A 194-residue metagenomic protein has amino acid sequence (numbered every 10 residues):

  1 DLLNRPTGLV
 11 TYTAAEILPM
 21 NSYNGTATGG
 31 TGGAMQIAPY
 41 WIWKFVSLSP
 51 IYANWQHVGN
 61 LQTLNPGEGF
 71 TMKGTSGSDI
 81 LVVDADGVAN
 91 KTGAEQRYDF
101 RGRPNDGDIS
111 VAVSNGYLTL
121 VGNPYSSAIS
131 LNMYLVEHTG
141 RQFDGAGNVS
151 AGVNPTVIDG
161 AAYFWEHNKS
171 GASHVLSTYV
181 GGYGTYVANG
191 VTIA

Functional and structural regions predicted by a protein language model:
D1-A194: N-terminal exported-region signature
